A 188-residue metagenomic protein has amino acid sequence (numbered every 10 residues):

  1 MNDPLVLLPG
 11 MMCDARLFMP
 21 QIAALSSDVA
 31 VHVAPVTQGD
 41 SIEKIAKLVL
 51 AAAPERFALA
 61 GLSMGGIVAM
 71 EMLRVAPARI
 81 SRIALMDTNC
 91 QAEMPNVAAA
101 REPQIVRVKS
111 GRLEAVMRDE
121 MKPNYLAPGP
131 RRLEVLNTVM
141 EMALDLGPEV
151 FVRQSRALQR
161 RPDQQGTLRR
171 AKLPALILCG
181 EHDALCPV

Functional and structural regions predicted by a protein language model:
N2, M11-A60, E71-V75: Active-site loop/oxyanion-hole signature of alpha/beta-hydrolase fold enzymes
V6-G10, L62, C179: The conserved beta1-alpha1 loop
A15-R16, D163, P187: Short N-terminal helix/helix-N-cap motif within the alpha/beta-hydrolase-1
I42, R74-D119: Flexible "cap/lid" loop of the alpha/beta hydrolase fold
A58, S81-A84, R169: Residue in the alpha/beta-hydrolase core beta-strand immediately N-terminal to the catalytic nucleophile
E93-N96, R112-R170: Conserved alpha/beta-hydrolase catalytic His-Asp/Glu region
V135, A184-V188: Conserved alpha/beta-hydrolase "acid-adjacent" motif
A171, I177-C179, D183: Short beta-strand/loop motif that positions the catalytic acidic residue of the alpha/beta-hydrolase fold
